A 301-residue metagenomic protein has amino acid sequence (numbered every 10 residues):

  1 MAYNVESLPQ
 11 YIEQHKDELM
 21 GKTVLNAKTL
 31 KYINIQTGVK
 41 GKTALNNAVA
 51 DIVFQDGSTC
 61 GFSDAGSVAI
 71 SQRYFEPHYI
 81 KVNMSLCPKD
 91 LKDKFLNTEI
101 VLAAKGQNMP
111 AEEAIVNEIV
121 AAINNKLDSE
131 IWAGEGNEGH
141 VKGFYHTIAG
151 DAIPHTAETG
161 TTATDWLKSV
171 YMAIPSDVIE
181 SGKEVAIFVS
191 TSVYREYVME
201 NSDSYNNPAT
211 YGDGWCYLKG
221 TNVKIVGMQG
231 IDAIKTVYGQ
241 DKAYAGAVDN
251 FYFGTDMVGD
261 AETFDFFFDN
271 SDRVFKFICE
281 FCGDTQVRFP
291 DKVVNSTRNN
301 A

Functional and structural regions predicted by a protein language model:
A2-F54, T147, D151-T161, E196-A301: Sequence/fold signature of self-assembling virion shell proteins
F54-E113: Long, hydrophobic/aromatic-enriched structural stretches that serve as scaffold segments
Y74-E76, P175-E180, F266-D269, T285-Q286: A general structural signal for short secondary-structure junctions and capping/turn motifs
S85-K92, L96-T98, F188-V193, A247-D249 (+1 more regions): Helix N-cap / beta->alpha transition motif
D90, N125, V193-R195, G283-T285: Short loop/turn segments at secondary-structure transitions that flank enzyme active sites
K92-A173, S296-A301: Alpha-helical scaffold segments that mediate packing/assembly in large oligomeric complexes
A133-G139, A186, E200-P208: Short acidic alpha-helical/loop segments enriched in Asp/Glu that coordinate divalent cations
K168-S204: Ordered core of a single globular domain
